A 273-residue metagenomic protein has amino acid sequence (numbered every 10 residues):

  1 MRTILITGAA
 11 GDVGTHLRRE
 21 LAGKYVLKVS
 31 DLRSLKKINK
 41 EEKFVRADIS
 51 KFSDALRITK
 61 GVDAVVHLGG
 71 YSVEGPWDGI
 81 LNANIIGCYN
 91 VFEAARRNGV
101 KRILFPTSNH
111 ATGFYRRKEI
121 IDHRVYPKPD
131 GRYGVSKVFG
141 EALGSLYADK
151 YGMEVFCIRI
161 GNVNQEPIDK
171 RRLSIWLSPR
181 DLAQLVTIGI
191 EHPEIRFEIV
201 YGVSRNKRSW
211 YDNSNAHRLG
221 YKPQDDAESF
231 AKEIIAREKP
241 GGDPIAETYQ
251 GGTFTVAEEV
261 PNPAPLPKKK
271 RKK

Functional and structural regions predicted by a protein language model:
R2-G23: N-terminal Rossmann NAD(P)H-binding glycine-rich loop of SDR-like oxidoreductase domains
K36, R46-A83: NAD(P)H-binding glycine-rich loop region in Rossmannoid oxidoreductase-like domains and their noncatalytic homologs
S50, A64, G79-N90, N98 (+4 more regions): Glycine-rich NAD(P)-binding loop of the Rossmann-fold in SDR/ketoreductase-type enzymes
N82, R116-G152: Catalytic helix-loop patch of NAD(P)-dependent Rossmann-fold dehydrogenases
N90-K128: Conserved Rossmann-fold NAD(P)-dependent oxidoreductase catalytic core, especially the SDR/UDP-sugar
K128, R132, M153-L173: Flexible, glycine-rich beta-alpha linker
I160-E166, W176-F197, R205: Alpha-helical substrate-binding/gating segment
R205-K222, R237-A264: Conserved C-terminal active-site "lid" loop/helix of NAD(P)H-dependent oxidoreductases that clamps the redox cofactor
